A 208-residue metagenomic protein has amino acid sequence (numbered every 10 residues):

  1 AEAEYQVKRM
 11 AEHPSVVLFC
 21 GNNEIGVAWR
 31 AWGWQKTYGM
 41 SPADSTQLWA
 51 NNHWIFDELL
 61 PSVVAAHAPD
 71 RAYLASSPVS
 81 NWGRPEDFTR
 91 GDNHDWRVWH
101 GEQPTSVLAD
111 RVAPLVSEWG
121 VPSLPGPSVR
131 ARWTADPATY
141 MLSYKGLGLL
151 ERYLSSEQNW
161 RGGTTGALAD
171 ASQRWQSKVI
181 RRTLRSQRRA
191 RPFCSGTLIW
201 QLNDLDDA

Functional and structural regions predicted by a protein language model:
E2-E86, K178: Active-site neighborhood of glycoside hydrolase catalytic domains
F19, S62-A65, L74-R90, R97-A208: Substrate-binding clefts and catalytic carboxylate motifs of secreted carbohydrate-active enzymes
